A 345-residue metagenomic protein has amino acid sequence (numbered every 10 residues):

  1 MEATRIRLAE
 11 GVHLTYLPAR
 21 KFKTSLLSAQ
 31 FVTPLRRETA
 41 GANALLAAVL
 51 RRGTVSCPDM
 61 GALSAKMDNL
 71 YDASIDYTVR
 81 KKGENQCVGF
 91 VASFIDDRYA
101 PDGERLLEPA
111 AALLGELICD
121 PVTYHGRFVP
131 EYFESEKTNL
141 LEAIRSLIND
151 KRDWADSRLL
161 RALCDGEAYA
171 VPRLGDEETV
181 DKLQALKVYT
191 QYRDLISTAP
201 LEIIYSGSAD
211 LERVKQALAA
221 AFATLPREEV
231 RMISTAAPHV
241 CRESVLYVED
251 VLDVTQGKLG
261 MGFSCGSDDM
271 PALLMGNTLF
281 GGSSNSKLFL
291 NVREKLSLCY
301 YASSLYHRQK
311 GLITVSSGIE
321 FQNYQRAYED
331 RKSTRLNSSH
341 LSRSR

Functional and structural regions predicted by a protein language model:
M1-L70, D102, D176, Y189-N291 (+1 more regions): His/Glu-rich zincin catalytic helix
T15-L17, F22-N43, M60-E116, R152-G175 (+4 more regions): M16 family metallopeptidases and their MPP-like homologs
V49-R52, L70, E116-P121, A143 (+1 more regions): Structured segments of extracytoplasmic/periplasmic soluble domains in secreted or envelope-associated proteins
G53-S56, R98-P101, D120-V129: Short, polar/flexible loop-turn hinges at active-site or ligand-entry regions and domain interfaces
S64-A65, D120-I144, V230-V240, S333-S338 (+1 more regions): Acidic/histidine-enriched alpha-helical segments
L140-I148, L159, L163: Glycine-rich, mobile lid/loop segments that gate access to catalytic sites or pores
L174-T179, A185: Active-site periphery "cap/insert" segments of enzyme catalytic domains
